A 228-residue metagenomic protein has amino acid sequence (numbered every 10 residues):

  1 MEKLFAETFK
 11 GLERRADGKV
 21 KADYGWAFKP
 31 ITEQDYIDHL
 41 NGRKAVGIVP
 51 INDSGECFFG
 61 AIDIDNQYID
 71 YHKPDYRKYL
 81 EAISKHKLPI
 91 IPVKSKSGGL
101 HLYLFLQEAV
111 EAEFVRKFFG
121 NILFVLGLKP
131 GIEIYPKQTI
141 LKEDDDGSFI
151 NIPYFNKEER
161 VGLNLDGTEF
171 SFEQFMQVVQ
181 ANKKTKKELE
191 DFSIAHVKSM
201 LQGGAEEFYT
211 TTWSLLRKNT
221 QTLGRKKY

Functional and structural regions predicted by a protein language model:
M1-F59, N66-Y79, S148-F149, Y154-K157 (+4 more regions): DNA replication initiation on ssDNA origins
V46-N52, L80-E81, K87-S95, Y135-K142: Catalytic micro-motifs at enzyme active sites that drive phosphoryl/nucleotidyl and oxygen chemistry
A61-I62, P89-K117, I140-P153: Histidine-centered divalent-metal-coordination microenvironment in nucleic-acid enzymes
D70-K85, F105-I132, R160-M176: Helical (often loop-to-helix) elements that flank the catalytic cores of nucleotide-handling enzymes
L102, E133-D146, E173-D191: Short secondary-structure transition/capping segments
I132-F170: C-terminal polymerase-core module
F208-W213: Acidic, low-complexity intrinsically disordered tails
